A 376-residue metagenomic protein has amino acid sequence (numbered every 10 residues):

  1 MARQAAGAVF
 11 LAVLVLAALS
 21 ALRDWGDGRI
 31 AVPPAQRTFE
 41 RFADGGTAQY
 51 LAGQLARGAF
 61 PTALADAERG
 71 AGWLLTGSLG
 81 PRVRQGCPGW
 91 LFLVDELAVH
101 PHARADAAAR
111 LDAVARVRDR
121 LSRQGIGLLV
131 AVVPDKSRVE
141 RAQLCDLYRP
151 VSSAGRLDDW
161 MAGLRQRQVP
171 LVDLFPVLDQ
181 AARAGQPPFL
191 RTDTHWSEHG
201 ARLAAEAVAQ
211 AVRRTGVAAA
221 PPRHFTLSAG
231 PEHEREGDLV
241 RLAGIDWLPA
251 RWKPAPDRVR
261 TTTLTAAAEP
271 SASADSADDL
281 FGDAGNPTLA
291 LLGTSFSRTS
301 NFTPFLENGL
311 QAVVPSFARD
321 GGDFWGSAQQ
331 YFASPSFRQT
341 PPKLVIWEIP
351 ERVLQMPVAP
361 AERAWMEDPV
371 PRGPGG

Functional and structural regions predicted by a protein language model:
M1-G376: Extracellular glycan-modifying ectodomains
